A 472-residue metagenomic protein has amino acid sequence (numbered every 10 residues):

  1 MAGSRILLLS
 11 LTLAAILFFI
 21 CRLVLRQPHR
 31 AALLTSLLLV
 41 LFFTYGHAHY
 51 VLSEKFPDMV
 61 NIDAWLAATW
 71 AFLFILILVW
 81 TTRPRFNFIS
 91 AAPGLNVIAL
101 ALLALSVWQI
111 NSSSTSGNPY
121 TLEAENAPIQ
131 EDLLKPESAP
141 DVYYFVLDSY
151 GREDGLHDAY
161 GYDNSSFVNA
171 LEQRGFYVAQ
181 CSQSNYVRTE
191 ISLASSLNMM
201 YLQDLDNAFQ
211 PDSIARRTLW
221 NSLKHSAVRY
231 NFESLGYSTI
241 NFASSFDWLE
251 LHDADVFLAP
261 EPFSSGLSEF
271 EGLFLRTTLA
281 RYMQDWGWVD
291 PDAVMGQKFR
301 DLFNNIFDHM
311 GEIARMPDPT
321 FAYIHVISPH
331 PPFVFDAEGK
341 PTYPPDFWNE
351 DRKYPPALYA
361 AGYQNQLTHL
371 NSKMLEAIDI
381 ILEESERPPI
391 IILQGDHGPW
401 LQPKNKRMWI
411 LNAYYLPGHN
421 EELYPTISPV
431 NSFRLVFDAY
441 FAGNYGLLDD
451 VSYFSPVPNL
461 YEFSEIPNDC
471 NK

Functional and structural regions predicted by a protein language model:
M1-K472: Catalytic domains that recognize anionic headgroups
